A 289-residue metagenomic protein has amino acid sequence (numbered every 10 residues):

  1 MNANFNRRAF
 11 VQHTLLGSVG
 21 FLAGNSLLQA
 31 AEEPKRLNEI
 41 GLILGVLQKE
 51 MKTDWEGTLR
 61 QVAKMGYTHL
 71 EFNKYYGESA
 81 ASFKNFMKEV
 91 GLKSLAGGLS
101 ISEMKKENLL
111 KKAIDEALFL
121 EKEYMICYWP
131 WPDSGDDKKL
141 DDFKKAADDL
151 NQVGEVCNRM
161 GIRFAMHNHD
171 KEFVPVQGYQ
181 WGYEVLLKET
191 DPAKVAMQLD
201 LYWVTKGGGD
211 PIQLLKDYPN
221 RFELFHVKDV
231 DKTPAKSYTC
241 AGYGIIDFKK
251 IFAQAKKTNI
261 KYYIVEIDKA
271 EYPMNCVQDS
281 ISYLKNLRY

Functional and structural regions predicted by a protein language model:
M1-V19, N25: N-terminal secretory signal peptides and thylakoid transit peptides that target proteins across membranes
L15-L16, H69, Y76, S102-M197: Active-site acidic/histidine proton-transfer and metal-coordination neighborhood in alpha/beta enzyme cores
S26-K64: C-terminal segment of N-terminal export signals and the immediately downstream linker at the start of the mature
E33-K35, L59-K64, E78-L95, K111-K122 (+4 more regions): Acidic (Asp/Glu)-rich catalytic clusters
E39-G41, H69, K93-A96, Y124 (+4 more regions): Structural preference for beta-strand elements that scaffold enzyme active sites
L42, V62, L70, M87 (+7 more regions): Conserved, mostly hydrophobic/aromatic
Q48-T53, E71-S82, S100-L109, D133-D137 (+5 more regions): Acidic-and-aromatic substrate-binding clefts and catalytic sites of carbohydrate-active enzymes
C157-I245: Acidic/histidine-rich catalytic cores of soluble enzymes
